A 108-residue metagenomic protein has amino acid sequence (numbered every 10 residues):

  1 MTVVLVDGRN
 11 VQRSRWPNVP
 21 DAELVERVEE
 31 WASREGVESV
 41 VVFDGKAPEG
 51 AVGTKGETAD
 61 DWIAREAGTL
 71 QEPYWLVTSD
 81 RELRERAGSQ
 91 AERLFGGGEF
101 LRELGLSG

Functional and structural regions predicted by a protein language model:
T2-V6, N10-G108: Nuclease catalytic cores that cleave nucleic-acid phosphodiester bonds, predominantly acidic two-metal-ion
